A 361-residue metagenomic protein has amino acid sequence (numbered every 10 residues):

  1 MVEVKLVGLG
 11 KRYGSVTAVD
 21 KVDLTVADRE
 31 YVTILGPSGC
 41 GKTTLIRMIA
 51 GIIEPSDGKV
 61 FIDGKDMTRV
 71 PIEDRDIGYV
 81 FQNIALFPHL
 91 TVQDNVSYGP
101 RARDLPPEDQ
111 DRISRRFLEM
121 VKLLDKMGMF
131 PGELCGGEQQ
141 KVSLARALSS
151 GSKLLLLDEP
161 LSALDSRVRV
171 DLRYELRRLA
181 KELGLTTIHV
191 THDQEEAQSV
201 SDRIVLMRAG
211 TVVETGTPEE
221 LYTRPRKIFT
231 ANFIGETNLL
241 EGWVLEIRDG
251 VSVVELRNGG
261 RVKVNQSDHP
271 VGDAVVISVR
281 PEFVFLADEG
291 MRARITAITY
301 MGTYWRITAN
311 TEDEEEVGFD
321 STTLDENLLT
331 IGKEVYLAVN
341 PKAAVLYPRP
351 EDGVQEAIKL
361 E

Functional and structural regions predicted by a protein language model:
Y31, I72-G78, Q82, L86-F229: ABC ATPase nucleotide-binding domains
L35-P37: The feature captures the beta-strand-to-loop junction immediately N-terminal to the Walker
A50: Helix-to-loop junction immediately C-terminal to a conserved catalytic motif
S56-K59, A209, E241: Conserved coupling/switch loops of ABC nucleotide-binding domains, chiefly the family-specific signature
G58-D66: Conserved ABC transporter NBD signature motif
T237, I247-E361: Non-catalytic connector elements of ABC transporters
